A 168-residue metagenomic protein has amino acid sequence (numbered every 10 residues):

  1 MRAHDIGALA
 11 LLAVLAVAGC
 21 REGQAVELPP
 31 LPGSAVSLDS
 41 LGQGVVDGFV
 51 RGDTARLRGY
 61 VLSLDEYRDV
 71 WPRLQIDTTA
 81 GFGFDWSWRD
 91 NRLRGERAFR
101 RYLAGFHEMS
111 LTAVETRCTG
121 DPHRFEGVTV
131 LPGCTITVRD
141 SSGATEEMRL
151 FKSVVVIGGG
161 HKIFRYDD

Functional and structural regions predicted by a protein language model:
M1, L62, G159: Residue-level marker of positions within ordered structural domains that often coincide with functionally constrained
M1-A18: Sec-dependent bacterial lipoprotein signal peptides
A16, D53-T54, L150: Generic detector of short, well-ordered, non-transmembrane alpha-helical segments enriched in hydrophobic residues
C20-A55, G59, S63, Y67-D69: Short, low-complexity N-terminal intrinsically disordered segments enriched in polar/charged residues
R21-V26, P122-D168: Short beta-strand edge/turn micro-motifs at domain boundaries
R51, E66-Y67, L74, L93 (+2 more regions): Extracytoplasmic/cell-surface-exposed regions of Actinobacterial cell-envelope-associated and secreted proteins
D69-V70, Y166: Short linear functional motifs in flexible/disordered or boundary regions
P72-E147: Surface-exposed, charged secondary-structure patches
